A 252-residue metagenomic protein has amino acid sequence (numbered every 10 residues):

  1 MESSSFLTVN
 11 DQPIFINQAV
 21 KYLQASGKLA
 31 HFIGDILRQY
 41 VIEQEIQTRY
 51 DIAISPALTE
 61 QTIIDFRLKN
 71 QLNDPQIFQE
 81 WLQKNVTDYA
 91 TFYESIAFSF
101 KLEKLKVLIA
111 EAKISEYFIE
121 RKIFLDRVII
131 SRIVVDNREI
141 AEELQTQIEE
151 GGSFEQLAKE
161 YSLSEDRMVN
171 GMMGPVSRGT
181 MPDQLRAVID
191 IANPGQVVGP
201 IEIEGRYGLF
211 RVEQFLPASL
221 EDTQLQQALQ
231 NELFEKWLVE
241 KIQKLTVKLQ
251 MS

Functional and structural regions predicted by a protein language model:
E2-S252: Peptidyl-prolyl cis-trans isomerase
